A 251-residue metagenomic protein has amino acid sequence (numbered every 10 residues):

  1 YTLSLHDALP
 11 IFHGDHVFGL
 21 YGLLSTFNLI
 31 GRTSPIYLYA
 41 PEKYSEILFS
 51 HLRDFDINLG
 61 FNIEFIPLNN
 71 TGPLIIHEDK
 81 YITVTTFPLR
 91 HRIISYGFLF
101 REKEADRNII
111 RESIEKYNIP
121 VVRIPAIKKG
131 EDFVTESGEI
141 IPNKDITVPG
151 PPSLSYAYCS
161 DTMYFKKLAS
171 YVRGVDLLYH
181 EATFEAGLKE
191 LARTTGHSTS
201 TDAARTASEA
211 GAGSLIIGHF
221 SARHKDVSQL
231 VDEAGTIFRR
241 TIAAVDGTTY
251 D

Functional and structural regions predicted by a protein language model:
Y1-L9: Short, small-residue-biased leader/transition segments that mark boundaries at the very start of proteins
A8-H16, P41, Y156-T162, Y179-E181 (+2 more regions): Active-site neighborhood of phospho(di)ester-bond hydrolases with catalytic His/Asp-centered motifs
G19-L29, A203-A207: Histidine-anchored nucleotide/phosphate-binding helix
L20-L23, L48-H51, L168, A234: Hydrophobic packing residues within well-ordered alpha-helices of enzyme cores
R32-N69, R223: Active-site neighborhood of divalent metal-dependent phosphoester bond hydrolases
I63-F65, V84, T241: Generic structural signal for residues in well-ordered beta-strands
L68-G72, F165-D251: Binuclear metal-ion centers of metallo-dependent hydrolases, dominated by the metallo-beta-lactamase
H77-Y158, T162-Y171, L177: Active-site-proximal loop/helix segment associated with metal-binding centers of metalloenzymes
